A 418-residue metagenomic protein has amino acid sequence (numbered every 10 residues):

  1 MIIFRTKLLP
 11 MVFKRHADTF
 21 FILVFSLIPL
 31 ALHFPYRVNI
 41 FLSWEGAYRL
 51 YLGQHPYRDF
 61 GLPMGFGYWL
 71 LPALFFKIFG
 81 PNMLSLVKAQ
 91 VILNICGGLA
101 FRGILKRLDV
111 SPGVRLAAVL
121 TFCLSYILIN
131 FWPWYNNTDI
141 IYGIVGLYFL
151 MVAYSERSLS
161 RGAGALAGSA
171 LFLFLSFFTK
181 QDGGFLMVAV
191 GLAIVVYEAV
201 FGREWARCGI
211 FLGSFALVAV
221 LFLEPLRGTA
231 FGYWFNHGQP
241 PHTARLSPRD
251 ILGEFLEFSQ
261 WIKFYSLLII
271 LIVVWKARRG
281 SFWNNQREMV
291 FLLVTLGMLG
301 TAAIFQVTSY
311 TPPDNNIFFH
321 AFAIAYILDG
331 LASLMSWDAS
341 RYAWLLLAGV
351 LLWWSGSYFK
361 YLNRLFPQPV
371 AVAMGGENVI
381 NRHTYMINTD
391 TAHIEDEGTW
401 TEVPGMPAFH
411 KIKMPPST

Functional and structural regions predicted by a protein language model:
L32-A47, L52, P56-P72, P81: Extracytoplasmic catalytic/substrate-binding loops of multi-pass membrane glycan-assembly enzymes
L62, F66, F79-L99: Loop-to-helix entry region of an early transmembrane alpha helix in multi-pass inner-membrane enzymes
F101-L124: Transmembrane-helix signature of polytopic, membrane-embedded enzymes that assemble or transfer cell-envelope glycans
F131-I140: Short acidic/glycine- and proline-prone juxtamembrane loop motifs at membrane-interface regions of multi-pass membrane
D139-S158, A165-L173, I194-V195, F322-Y326: Specific aromatic-rich, kink-prone transmembrane helix
S155, L186-A216, R279-F282, L331-L334: Perimembrane helix-loop-helix junctions
G162-Q181, M187-L192, L217, M298-V307: Membrane-interface alpha helices of multi-pass inner-membrane proteins
R207-D250, E257, W261: Membrane-lumen/periplasm interface segments of specific transmembrane helices in polyprenyl phosphate-linked
